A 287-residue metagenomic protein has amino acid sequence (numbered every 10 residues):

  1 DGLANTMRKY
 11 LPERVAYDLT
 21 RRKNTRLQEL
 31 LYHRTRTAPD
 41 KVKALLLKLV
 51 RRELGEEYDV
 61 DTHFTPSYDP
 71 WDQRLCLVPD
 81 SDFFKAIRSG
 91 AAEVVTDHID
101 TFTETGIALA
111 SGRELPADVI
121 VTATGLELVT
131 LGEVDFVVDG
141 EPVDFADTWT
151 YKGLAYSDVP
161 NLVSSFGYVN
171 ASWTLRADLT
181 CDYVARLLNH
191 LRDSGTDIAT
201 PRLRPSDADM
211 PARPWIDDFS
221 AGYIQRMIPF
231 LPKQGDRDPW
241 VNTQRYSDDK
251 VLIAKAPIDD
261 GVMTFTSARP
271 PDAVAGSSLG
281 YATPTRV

Functional and structural regions predicted by a protein language model:
D1-D59, A92, L115, D144 (+2 more regions): Rossmann-like dinucleotide-binding core of oxidoreductases
G2, K9-Y10, T150, N161-V287: C-terminal, flexible cofactor-proximal segment of oxidoreductases
F83-F84, V134-V163, I228-L231, G235: FAD-binding beta-loop-beta segment adjacent to the flavin cofactor pocket
G90-A110: A conserved short coil-to-beta-strand element within the FAD-binding core of flavoproteins
A110-V119: Core beta-strand elements of the Rossmann-like FAD/NAD(P) dinucleotide-binding domain in flavoenzyme oxidoreductases
S111, T124-G125, F166: Glycine-rich, N-terminal phosphate-binding loop of Rossmann-like dinucleotide-binding domains
T122-D139: Flavin (primarily FAD) binding-site architecture
